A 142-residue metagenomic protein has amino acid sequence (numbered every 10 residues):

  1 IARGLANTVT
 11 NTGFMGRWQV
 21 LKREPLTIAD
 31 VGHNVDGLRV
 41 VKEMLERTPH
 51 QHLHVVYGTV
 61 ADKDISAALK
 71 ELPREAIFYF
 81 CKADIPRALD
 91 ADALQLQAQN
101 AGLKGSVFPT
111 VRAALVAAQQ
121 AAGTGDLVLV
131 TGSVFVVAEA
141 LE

Functional and structural regions predicted by a protein language model:
I1-I77: Nucleotide phosphate-binding/pyrophosphate-handling subdomain across enzymes that bind or process nucleotide phosphates
L26-I28, S66-L127: C-terminal helical cap/extension that packs against the catalytic core of soluble nucleotide-cofactor enzymes
S133: Active-site-proximal loop/hinge segments that shape catalytic or ion-binding/gating pockets
V136-A138: Short, active-site-adjacent cap segments at secondary-structure transitions
L141-E142: Short Gly/Thr/Asp-enriched flexible loops that form oxyanion-binding sites at enzyme active sites
